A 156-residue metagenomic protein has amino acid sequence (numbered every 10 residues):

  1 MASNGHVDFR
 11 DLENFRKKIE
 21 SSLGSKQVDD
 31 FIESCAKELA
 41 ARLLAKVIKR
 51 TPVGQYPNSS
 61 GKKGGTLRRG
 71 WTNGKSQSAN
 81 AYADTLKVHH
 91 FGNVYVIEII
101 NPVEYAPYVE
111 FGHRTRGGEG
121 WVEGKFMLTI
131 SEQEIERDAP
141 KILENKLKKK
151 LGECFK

Functional and structural regions predicted by a protein language model:
M1-K156: Short, Lys/Arg-rich flexible segments
